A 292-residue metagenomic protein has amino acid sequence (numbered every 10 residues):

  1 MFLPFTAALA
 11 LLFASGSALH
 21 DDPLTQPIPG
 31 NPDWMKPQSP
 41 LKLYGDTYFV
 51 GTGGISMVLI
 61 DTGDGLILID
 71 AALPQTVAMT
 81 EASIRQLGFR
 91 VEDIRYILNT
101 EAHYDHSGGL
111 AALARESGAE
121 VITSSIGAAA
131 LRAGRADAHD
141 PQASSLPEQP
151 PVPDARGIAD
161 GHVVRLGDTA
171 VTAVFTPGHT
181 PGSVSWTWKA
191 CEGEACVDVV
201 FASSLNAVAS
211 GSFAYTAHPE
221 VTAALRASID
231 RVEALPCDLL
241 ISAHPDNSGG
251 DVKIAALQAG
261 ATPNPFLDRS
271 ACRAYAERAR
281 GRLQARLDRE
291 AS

Functional and structural regions predicted by a protein language model:
M1-A8: Sec-dependent signal peptide recognition, specifically the positively charged N-region followed immediately by
G16-D33, G193, A207-S292: Accessory terminal helices/loops
H20-P29, K36-Q38, K42-Y44, D93 (+5 more regions): Metallo-beta-lactamase
D33-L87, V91, W186-A207: Conserved beta-strand hairpin/beta-sheet module of binuclear metal-dependent hydrolase folds, prominently
G65, E92-R95, S117-E120, T169-V171 (+2 more regions): Loop/turn elements at helix/coil->beta-strand transitions in domains of secreted/extracellular proteins
I69-A71, I94-H103, I122-S124, T176-G178 (+2 more regions): Active-site neighborhood of phospho(di)ester-bond hydrolases with catalytic His/Asp-centered motifs
Q75-A78, R85-V163, C191, L267-D268: Active-site HxH/HxHxD metal-binding segment of metal-dependent hydrolases
T76, A102-G108, A128-L131, P181-V184 (+2 more regions): Active-site environment of divalent metal-dependent phosphoester hydrolases
